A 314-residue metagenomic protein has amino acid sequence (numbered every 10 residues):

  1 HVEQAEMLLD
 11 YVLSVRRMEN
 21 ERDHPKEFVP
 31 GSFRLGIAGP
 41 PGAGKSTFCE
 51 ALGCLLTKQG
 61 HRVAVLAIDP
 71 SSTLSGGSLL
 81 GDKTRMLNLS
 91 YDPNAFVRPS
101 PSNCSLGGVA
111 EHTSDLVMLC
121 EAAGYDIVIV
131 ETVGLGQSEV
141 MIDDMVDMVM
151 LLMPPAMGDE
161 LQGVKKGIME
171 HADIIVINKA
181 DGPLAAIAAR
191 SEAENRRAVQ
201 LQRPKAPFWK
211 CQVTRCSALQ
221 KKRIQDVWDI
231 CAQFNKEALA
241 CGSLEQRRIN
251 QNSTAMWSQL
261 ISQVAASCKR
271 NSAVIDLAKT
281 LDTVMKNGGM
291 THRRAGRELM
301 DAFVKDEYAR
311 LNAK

Functional and structural regions predicted by a protein language model:
H1, D10-R17, A122, R197-Q200 (+5 more regions): Generic secondary-structure signature for well-ordered alpha-helical cores
H1-A43, T47-F48, L52-S138, D143-L152 (+1 more regions): Nucleotide-state-sensitive switch-loop elements of NTP-binding domains
L66, L152, I177-N178, C216: Generic beta-sheet signal
D69, E131, N178, V227 (+1 more regions): Residue-level signal for inorganic ion chemistry
L79, L116, M141, M145 (+5 more regions): Alpha-helical scaffold elements adjacent to nucleotide-binding pockets in ATP/GTP-utilizing enzyme cores
M157-A186: Flexible active-site lid/hinge loop adjacent to a nucleotide/diphosphate and Mg2+-phosphate binding pocket
I174, A180-A240: Canonical P-loop GTPase G-domain recognition
R215, D226-N312: Long, well-ordered amphipathic alpha-helical subdomains in the mid-to-C-terminal portions of large enzyme subunits
